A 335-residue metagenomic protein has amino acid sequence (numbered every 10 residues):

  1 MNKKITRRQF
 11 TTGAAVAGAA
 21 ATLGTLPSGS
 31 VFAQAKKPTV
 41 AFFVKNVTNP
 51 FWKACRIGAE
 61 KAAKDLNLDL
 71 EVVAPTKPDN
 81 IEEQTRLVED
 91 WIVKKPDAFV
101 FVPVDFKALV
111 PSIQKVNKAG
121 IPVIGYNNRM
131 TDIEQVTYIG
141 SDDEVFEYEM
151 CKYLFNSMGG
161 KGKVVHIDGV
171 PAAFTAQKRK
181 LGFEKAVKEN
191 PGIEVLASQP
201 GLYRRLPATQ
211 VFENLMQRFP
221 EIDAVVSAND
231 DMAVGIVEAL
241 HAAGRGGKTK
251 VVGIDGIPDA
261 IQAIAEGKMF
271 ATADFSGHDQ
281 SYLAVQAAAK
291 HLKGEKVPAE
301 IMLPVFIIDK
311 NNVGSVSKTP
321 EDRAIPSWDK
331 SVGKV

Functional and structural regions predicted by a protein language model:
N2-K3, F10-A15, A33-V335: A residue-level marker of the well-folded mature domains of exported/periplasmic proteins
R8-Q9, L26: Intrinsically disordered and other compositionally biased segments
T22-S30: C-terminal segment of classical bacterial N-terminal signal peptides
